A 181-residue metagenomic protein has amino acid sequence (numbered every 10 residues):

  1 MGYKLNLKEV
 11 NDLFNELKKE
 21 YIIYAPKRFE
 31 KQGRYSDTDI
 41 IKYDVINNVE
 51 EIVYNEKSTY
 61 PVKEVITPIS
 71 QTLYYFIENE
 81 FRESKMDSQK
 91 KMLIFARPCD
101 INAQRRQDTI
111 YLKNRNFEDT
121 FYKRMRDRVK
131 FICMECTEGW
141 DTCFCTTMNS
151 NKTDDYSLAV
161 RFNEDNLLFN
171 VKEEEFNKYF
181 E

Functional and structural regions predicted by a protein language model:
M1-E181: Iron-sulfur-associated redox domains of electron-transfer enzymes in respiratory and anaerobic energy metabolism
